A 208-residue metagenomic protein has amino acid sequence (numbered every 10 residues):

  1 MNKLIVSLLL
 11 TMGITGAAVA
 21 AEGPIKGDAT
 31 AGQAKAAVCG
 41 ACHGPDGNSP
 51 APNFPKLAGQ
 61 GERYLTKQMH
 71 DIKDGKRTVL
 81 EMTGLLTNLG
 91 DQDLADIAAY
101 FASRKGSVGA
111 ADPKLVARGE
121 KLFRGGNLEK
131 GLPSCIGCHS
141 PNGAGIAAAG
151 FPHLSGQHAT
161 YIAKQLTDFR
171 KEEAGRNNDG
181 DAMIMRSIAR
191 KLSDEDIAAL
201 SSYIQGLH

Functional and structural regions predicted by a protein language model:
M1-L4: Positively charged n-region of N-terminal signal peptides that target proteins for export
S7-G16: Bacterial N-terminal signal peptides
A18-A36, P50-N53, S103-E129: Electrostatic cytochrome c docking/interface patches
P24-G75: The feature marks the first
G32, C39-P45, I97, L132-G143 (+1 more regions): The canonical Cys-X-X-Cys-His
Q33-A37, E62, T66, G126-I136 (+1 more regions): Sequence context surrounding c-type heme c attachment/ligation sites in exported
P50-K56, D71-K114, A147-H153, E172-A198 (+1 more regions): Axial heme c-ligation environment in periplasmic c-type cytochrome domains
